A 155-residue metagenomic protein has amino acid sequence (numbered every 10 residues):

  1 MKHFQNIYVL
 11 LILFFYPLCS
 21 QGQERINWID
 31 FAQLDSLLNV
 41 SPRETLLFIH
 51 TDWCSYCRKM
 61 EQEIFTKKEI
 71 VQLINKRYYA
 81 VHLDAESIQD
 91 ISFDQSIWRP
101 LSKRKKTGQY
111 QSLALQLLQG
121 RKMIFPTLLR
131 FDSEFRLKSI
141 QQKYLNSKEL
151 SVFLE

Functional and structural regions predicted by a protein language model:
M1-R25: Bacterial Sec-dependent N-terminal signal peptides
N27-T45, I74, A114: A short beta-strand-turn-helix
S41-S55: Short active-site neighborhood of thiol/selenol oxidoreductases, capturing the structured segment around
D52-K59, T127-L129: C-type cytochrome heme c attachment motif
D52-Y56, I64, A85-Q89, F135: Solvent-exposed loop/turn segments at secondary-structure junctions within structured extracellular/periplasmic domains
R58-L73: Typically the conserved alpha-helix immediately C-terminal to a functionally engaged Cys/Sec in thioredoxin-like
I70, N75-E134: Thioredoxin-like thiol-disulfide oxidoreductase module
S133-E155: Thiol-/selenol-based redox modules, centered on thioredoxin-like and closely related oxidoreductase domains
